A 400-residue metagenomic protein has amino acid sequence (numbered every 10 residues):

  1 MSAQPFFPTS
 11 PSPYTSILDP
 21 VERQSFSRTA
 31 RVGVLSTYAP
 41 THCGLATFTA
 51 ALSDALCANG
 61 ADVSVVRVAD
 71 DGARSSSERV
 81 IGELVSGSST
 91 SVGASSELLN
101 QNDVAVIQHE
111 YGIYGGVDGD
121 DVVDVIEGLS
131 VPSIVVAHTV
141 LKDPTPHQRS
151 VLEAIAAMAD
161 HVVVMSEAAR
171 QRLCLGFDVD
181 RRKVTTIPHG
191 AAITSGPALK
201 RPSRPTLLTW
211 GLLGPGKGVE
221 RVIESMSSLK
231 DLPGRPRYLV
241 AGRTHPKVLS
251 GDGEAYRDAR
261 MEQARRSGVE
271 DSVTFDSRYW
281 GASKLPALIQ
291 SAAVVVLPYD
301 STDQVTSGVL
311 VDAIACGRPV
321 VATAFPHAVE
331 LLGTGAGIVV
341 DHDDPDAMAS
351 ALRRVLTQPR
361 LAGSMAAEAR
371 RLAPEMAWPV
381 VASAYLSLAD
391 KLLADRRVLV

Functional and structural regions predicted by a protein language model:
P5-F7, I17, F26, W378-V400: C-terminal alpha-helical cap of glycosyltransferases
F6, A157-L175, V179-G196: Donor nucleotide-sugar binding/catalytic pocket of nucleotide-sugar-dependent glycosyltransferases
A46-T47, G214-S228, P233, D346: A conserved mid-protein helix/loop that constitutes part of the nucleotide-sugar donor-binding site
K200-K217, I223-M226, Y238-A241: Conserved donor-binding/catalytic core segment of Leloir-type glycosyltransferases
D252-Y279, S283: Nucleotide-activated donor-binding/catalytic signature segment of Leloir-type glycosyltransferases, i.e., the conserved
A287-Q304, R318: Acidic donor-binding loop of glycosyltransferase active sites
T334, I338-P345, R354-P359: Conserved acidic donor-binding segment of nucleotide-sugar-dependent glycosyltransferases
L361-E375, S387: A short, well-ordered alpha-helix in the C-terminal region of glycosyltransferases
